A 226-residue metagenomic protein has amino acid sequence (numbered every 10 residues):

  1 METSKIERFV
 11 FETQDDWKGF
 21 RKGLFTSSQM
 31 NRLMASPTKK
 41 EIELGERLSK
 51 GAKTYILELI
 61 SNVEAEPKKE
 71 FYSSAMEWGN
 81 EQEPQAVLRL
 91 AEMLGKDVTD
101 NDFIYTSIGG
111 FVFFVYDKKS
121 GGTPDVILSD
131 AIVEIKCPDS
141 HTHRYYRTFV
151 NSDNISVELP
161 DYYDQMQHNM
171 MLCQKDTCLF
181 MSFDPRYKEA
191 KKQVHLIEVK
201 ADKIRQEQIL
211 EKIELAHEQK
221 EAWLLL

Functional and structural regions predicted by a protein language model:
M1, L225-L226: Short intrinsically disordered terminal tails
M1, M30, M34, M76 (+4 more regions): Detector for methionine-enriched segments
M1-E81, Q85, N151-S156: Charged, glycine-rich intrinsically disordered N-terminal tails and low-complexity linkers that flank
Q14, R21, F25, I60 (+6 more regions): Generic secondary-structure transition motif, activating predominantly at the C-termini of alpha-helices
F20, A35, G45, V87 (+3 more regions): A generic signature of intrinsically disordered, low-complexity regions enriched in glycine/proline and charged/polar
A52-I56, Q82, A86, Q165 (+2 more regions): Alpha-helical structural motif
M76-D100: Acidic-basic catalytic patches of nuclease active cores, encompassing PD-(D/E)XK and other metal-cofactor nuclease
L94-H217, E221: Nucleic-acid nuclease catalytic cores
